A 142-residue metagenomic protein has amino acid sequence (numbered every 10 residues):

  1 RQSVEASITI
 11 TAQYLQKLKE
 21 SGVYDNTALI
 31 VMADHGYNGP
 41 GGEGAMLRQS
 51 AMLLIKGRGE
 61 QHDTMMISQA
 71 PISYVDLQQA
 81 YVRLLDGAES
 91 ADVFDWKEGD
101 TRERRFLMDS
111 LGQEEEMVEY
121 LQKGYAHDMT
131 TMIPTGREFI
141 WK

Functional and structural regions predicted by a protein language model:
Q2-V4, T9, Q16-N26, N38-G42 (+1 more regions): Membrane-interface soluble catalytic domains
L47-K56: Substrate-binding/active-site groove segments that recognize and process beta-1,4-linked N-acetyl-hexosamine
